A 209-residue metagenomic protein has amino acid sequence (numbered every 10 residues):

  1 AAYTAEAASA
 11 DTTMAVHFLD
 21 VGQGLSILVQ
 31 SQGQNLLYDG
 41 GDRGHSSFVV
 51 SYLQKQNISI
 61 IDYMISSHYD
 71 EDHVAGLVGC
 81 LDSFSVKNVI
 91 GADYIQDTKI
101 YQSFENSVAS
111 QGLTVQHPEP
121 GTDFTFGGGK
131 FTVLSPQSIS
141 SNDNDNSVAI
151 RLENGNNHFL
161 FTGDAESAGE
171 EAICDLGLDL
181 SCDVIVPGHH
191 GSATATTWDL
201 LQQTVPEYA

Functional and structural regions predicted by a protein language model:
A1-A209: Non-globular, low-confidence helical/coil segments that flank catalytic cores
